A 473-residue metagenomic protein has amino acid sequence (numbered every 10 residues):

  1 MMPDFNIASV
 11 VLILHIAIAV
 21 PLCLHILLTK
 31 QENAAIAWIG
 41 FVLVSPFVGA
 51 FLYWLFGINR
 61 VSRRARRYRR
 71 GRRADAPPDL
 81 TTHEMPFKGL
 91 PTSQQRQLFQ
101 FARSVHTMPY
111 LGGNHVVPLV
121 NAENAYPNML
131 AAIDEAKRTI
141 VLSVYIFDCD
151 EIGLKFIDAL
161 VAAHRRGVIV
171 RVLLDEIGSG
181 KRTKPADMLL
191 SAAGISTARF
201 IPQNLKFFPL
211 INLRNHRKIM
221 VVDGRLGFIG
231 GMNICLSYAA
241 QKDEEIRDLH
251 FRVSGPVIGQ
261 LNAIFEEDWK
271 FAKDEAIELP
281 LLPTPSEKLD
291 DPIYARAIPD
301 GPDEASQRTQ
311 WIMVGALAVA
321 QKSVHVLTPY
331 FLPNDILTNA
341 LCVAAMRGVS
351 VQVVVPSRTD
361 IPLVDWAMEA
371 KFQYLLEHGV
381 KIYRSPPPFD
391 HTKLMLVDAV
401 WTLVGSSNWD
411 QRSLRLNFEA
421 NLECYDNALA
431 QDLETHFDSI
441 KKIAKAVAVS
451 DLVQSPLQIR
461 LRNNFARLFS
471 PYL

Functional and structural regions predicted by a protein language model:
M1-Q310, G315, V319, T359 (+6 more regions): N-terminal localization/anchoring segments of enzymes in phospholipid and broader phosphate metabolism
M188, A340-A344, A370: Short, solvent-exposed amphipathic alpha-helical segments in soluble enzyme and RNA/protein-processing domains
A320, Y330-Q352, P356-S357, I361: Helical hairpin unit composed of two closely spaced alpha helices linked by a short loop
D335-T338, D365-A367, V397, R415: Histidine/acidic-residue-rich catalytic or RNA/ligand-binding cores of hydrolases and nuclease-related proteins
I382-P386: Active-site donor-binding acidic/aromatic loop of nucleotide-activated sugar and phosphosugar transferases involved
K393: Catalytic-core elements of nucleic-acid end-processing and repair enzymes
